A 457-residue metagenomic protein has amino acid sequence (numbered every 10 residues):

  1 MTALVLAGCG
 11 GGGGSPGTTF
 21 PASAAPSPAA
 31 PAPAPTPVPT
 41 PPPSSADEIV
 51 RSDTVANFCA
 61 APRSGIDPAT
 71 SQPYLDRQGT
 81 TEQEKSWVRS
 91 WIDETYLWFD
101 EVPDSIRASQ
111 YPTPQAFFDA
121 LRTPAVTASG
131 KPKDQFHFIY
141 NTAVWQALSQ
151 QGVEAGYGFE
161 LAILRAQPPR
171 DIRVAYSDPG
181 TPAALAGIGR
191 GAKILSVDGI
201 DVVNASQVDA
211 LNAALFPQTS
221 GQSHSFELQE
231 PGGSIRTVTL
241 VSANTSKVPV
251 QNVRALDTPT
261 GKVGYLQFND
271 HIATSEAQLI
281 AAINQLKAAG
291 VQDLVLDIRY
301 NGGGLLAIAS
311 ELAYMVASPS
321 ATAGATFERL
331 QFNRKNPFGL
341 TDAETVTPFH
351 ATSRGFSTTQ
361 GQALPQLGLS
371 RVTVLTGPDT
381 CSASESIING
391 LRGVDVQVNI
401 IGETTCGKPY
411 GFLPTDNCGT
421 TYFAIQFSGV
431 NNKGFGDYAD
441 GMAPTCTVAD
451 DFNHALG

Functional and structural regions predicted by a protein language model:
V5-G8: C-terminal motif of bacterial Sec signal peptides marking the signal peptidase cleavage site
G10-P16: Intrinsically disordered, low-complexity regions enriched in glycine and serine
P16-P21, P35-L294, Y300-G302, A307-I308 (+1 more regions): Flexible, low-complexity junctional segments that flank or bridge functional domains
P26-P31, P35: Non-transmembrane, interaction-prone alpha-helical and coil segments associated with secretion and export
T260-L266, D270-D293, N301-G457: C-terminal "post-core" interaction segments
